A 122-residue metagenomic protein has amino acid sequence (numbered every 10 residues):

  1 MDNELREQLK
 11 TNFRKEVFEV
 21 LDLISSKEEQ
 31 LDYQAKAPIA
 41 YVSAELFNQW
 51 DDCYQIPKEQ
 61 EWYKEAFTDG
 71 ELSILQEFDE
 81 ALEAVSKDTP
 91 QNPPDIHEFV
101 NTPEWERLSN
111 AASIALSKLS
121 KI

Functional and structural regions predicted by a protein language model:
M1-Y54: Short terminal alpha-helical segments
L21, S25-E28, D79-L82, S86 (+1 more regions): A structural signal for well-ordered alpha-helices, especially hydrophobic packing surfaces of coiled-coils
A35, I39, S43-L46, V100 (+2 more regions): Charge-rich, low-complexity amphipathic helices in intrinsically disordered tails/linkers adjacent to domains
Y54-N110: Amphipathic protein-protein interaction modules
D95-I96, K118-I122: Long amphipathic alpha-helical segments
R107-A111, A115, L119: C-terminal amphipathic alpha-helix
